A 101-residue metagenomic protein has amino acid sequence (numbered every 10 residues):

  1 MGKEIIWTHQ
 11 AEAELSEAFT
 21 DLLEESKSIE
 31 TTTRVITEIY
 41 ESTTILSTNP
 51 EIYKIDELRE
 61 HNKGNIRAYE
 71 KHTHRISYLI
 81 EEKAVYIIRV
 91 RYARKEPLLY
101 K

Functional and structural regions predicted by a protein language model:
M1-E38: Arg/Lys-rich, positively charged N-terminal/basic patches that mediate binding to nucleic acids
L22, I29-T33, P50-E57, L98: Secondary-structure transition/capping residues
S26, G64, K71-K101: Enriched for short, Lys/Arg-rich terminal
T37-Y40, R67: Σ70-family region 2.3-2.4 aromatic/basic alpha-helix that recognizes the −10 promoter and nucleates DNA melting
E41-I52, K83-V85, A93-R94: Short, charged/polar surface micro-motifs in flexible loops or helix N-caps
T44-E70: A short, surface-exposed loop/turn module that caps and links secondary-structure elements
